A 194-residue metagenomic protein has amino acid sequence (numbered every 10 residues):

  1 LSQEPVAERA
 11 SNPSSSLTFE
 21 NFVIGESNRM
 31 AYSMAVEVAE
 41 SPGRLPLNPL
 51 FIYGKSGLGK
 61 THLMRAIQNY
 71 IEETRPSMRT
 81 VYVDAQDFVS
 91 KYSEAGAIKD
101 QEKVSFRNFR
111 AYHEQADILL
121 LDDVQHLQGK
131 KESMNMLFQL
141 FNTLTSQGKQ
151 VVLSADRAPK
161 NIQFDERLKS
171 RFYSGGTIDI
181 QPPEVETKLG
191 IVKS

Functional and structural regions predicted by a protein language model:
P13-P49: Pre-Walker A (pre-P-loop) alpha-helix and adjacent loop at the N terminus of AAA/AAA+ ATPase modules, a conserved
G43-R65: Walker A/P-loop nucleotide-binding motif
T61-P76: P-loop NTPase Walker A phosphate-binding motif
E72, P76-I118: Short glycine-rich substrate-engagement loop in P-loop NTPases that contacts/grips substrate
Y82-V83, L120-D122, Q150-D156: Structural recognition of the conserved hydrophobic beta-strand(s) that form the central parallel beta-sheet of P-loop
A95-A97, P159-S174: Short regulatory helix/loop adjacent to the ATP-binding pocket of P-loop NTPases
G129, M134-S154, E166-R171: Conserved catalytic/switch belt of AAA+ P-loop NTPases
Q163, G175-K188: Conserved AAA+ ATPase "SRH/arginine-finger" region at the nucleotide-binding site
